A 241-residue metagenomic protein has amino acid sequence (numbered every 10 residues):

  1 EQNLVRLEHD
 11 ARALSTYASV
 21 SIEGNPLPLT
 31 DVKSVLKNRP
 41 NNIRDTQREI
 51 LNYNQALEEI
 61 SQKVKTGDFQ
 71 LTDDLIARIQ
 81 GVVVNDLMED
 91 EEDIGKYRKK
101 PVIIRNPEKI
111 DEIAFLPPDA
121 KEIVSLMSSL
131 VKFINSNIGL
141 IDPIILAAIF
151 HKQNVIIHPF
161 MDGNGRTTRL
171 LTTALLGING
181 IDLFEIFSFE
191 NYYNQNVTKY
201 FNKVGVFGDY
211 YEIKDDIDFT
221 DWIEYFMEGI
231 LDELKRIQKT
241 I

Functional and structural regions predicted by a protein language model:
E1-I241: FIC/Doc superfamily catalytic core
